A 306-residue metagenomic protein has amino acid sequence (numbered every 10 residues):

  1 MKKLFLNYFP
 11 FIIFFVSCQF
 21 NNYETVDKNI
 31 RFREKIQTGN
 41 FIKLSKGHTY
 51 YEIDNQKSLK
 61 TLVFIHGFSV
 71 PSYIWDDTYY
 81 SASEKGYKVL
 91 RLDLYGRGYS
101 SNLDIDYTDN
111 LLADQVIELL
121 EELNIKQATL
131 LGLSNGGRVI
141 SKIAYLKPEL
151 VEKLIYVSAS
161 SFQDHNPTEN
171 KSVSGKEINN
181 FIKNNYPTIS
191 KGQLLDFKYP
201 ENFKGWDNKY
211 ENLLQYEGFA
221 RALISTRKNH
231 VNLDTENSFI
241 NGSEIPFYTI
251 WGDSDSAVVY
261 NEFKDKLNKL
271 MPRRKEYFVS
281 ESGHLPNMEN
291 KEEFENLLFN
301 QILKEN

Functional and structural regions predicted by a protein language model:
K2-K60, E84-Y87, K126, N300-N306: Alpha/beta-hydrolase fold catalytic core
S45, R91-L131: Active-site loop/oxyanion-hole signature of alpha/beta-hydrolase fold enzymes
D54-Y99: Conserved HGGG/HGGXW glycine-rich cap/lid loop of the alpha/beta-hydrolase fold
K142-Y145, L154-N184: Flexible "cap/lid" loop of the alpha/beta hydrolase fold
N166-K171, F181-N241: Conserved alpha/beta-hydrolase catalytic His-Asp/Glu region
S243, T249-W251: Short beta-strand/loop motif that positions the catalytic acidic residue of the alpha/beta-hydrolase fold
S254-V258: Acidic catalytic loop of the alpha/beta-hydrolase fold
R273-N306: Catalytic active-site module of serine/aspartate enzymes centered on a nucleophile-bearing elbow/loop
